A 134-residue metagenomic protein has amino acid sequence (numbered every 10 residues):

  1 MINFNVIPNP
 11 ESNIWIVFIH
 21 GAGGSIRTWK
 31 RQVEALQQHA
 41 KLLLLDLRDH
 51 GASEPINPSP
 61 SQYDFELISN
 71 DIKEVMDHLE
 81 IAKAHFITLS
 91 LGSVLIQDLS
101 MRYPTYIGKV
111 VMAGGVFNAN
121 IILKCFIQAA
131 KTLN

Functional and structural regions predicted by a protein language model:
M1-V17, Q38-K41, D77, A82: Alpha/beta-hydrolase fold catalytic core
F18-G21, S90: Glycine-rich His-Gly loop
G21-R31, L42: Serine-hydrolase catalytic-loop signature spanning alpha/beta hydrolases and amidase-signature enzymes
G23, L47-G51, F117: Alpha/beta-hydrolase active-site loop signature
T28-K30, S53-P60, I121-K124: Conserved catalytic-core motifs of eukaryotic protein kinase domains, centered on the activation segment
E34, L43-L91: Active-site loop/oxyanion-hole signature of alpha/beta-hydrolase fold enzymes
Q97, M101-R102, G108-N134: Flexible "cap/lid" loop of the alpha/beta hydrolase fold
